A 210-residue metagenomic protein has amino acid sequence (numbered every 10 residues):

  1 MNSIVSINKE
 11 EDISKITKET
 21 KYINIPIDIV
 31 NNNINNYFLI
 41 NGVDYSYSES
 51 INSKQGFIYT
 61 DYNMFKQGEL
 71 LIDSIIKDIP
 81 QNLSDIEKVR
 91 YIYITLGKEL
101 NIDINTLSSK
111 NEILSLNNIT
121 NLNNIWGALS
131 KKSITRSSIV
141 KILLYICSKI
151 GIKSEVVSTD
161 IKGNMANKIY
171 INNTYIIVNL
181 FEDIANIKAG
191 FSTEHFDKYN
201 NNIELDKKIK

Functional and structural regions predicted by a protein language model:
M1, K208-K210: Short, solvent-exposed mixed-charge patches
M1-S74, I152: Linear, non-domain "peripheral" regions
S6, E204-K207: Juxtamembrane membrane-insertion context
Y62-A128: Secondary-structure boundary elements
E112-I113, K132, M165: A glycine-rich, coil/turn loop motif that links secondary-structure elements
I125-I139: A short, highly charged nucleic-acid-interacting micro-segment common to nuclease and nuclease-linked defense proteins
S137-N202: Hydrophobic/aromatic-rich core segments of domains that either
